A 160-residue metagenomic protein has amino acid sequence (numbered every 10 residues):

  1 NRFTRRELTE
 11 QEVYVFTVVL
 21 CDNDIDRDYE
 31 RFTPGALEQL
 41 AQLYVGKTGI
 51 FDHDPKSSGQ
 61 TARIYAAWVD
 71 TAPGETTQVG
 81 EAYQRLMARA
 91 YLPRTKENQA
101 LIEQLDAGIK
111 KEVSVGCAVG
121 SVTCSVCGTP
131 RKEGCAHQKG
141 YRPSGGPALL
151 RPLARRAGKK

Functional and structural regions predicted by a protein language model:
N1-K160: Signature of dsDNA virion morphogenesis modules
